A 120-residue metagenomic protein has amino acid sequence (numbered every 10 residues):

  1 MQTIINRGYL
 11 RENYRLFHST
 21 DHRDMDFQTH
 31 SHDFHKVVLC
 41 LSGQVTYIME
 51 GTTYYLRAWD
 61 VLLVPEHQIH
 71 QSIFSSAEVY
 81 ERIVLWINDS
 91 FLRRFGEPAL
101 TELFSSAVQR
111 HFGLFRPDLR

Functional and structural regions predicted by a protein language model:
M1-H18, I69-R120: A hydrophobic/aromatic-rich effector-binding and dimerization subdomain of bacterial HTH-type transcriptional regulators
Y9-R11, H32, I48, L56 (+1 more regions): A generic fold-level signal
R15-H32, T46, I69: Conserved short histidine dyad/triad with adjacent acidic residue
H18, V37, V61-L63, V84: Conserved hydrophobic/aromatic beta-strand scaffold that supports enzyme active sites
H22-D24, A58-W59, H67, N88: Tight coil/turn sites that cap or link beta-strands
M25-S31, M49, I73-S75, F95-G96: Short histidine-centered beta-strand/loop micro-motifs that create catalytic or ligand/metal-coordination sites
H30-I48, L63: Short, conserved beta-strand element in jelly-roll/cupin
G51-P65: Short acidic-glycine-tyrosine-enriched beta hairpin
